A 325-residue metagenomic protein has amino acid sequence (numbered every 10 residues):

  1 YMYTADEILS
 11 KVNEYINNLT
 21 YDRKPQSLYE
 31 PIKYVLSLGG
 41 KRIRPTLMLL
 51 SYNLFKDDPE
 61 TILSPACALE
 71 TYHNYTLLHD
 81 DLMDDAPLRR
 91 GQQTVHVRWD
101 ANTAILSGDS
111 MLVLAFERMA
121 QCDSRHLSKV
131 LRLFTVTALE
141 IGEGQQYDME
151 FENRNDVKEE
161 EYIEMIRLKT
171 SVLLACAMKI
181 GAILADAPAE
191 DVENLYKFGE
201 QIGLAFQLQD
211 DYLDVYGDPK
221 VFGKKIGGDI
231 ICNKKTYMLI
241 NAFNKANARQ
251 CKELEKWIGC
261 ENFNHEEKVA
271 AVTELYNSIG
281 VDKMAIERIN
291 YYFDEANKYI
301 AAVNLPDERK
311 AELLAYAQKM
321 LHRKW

Functional and structural regions predicted by a protein language model:
Y1-W325: All-alpha prenyltransferase/terpene-synthase fold signal
